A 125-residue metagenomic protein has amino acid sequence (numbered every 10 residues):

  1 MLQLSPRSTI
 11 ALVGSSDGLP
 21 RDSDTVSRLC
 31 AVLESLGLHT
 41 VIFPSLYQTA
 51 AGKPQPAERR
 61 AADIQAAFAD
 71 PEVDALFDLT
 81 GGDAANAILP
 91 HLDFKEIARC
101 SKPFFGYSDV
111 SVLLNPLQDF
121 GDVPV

Functional and structural regions predicted by a protein language model:
M1-E72: ATP/NTP phosphate-donor binding region
K53-A61, Q65-V125: Active-site histidine-anchored catalytic micro-motif
